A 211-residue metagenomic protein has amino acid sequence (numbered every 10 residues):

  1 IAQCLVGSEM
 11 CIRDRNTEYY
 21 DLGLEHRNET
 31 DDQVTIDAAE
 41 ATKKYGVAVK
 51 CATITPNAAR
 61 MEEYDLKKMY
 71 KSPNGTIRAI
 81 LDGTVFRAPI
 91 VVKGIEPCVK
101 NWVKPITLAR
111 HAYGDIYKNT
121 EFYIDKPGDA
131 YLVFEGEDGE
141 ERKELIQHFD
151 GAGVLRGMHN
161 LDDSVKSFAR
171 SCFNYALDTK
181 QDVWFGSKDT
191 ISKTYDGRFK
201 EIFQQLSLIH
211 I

Functional and structural regions predicted by a protein language model:
I1, R27-N28, I191-Y195: A generic structural signal for short coil/turn motifs at secondary-structure boundaries
I1-G7, I209-H210: Single conserved hydrophobic/aromatic residue that forms the stacking wall/gate of nucleotide- or nucleobase-binding
M10-C11: Active-site loops and adjacent core secondary-structure elements that bind or stabilize anionic groups
R15-D21: N- or domain-start disorder-to-order transition segments that initiate the globular core
L22, T53, K188-T190: Short, ordered loop/turn segments at secondary-structure junctions
H26-E137, E141: N-terminal glycine-rich phosphate/adenylate-binding segment common to multiple enzyme folds
E137-R170: An N-terminal, well-structured beta->alpha segment
H159-L208: Active-site pocket-lining segments that scaffold enzyme catalytic pockets across diverse folds
